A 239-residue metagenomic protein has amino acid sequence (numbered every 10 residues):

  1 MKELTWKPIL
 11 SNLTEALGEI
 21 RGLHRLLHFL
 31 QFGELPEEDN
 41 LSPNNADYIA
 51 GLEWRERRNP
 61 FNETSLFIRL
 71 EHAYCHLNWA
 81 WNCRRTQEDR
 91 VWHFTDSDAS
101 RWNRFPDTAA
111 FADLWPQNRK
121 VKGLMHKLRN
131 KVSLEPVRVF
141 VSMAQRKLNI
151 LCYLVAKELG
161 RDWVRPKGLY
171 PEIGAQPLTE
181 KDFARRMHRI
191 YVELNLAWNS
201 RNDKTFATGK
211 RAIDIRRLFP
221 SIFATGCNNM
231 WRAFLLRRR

Functional and structural regions predicted by a protein language model:
M1-E37, P43-A46, A50, D107-A109 (+1 more regions): Short terminal alpha-helical segments
W6, L13, E56-F67, N130 (+3 more regions): Short, charged/polar micro-motifs that form catalytic or ligand-binding hotspots
T14-R21, T64-N78, S100-N103, D107-A110 (+5 more regions): Generic structural signal for well-ordered, non-transmembrane alpha-helical segments in soluble/cytosolic regions
R21, R25-F32, A50, C75-D89 (+7 more regions): Charged/polar positions within long, soluble alpha-helices
F32-S42, Y48-T64, W163, I173-K181: Short, surface-exposed loop/turn segments at secondary-structure junctions
E38-S42, P60-E71, W92-D96, K181-H188 (+2 more regions): Short, charged, amphipathic alpha-helical segments
I49, I150, V164, I173 (+3 more regions): Short hydrophobic transmembrane-like helices used for membrane targeting/insertion
R85-G123, A184, R201-R239: Amphipathic alpha-helical binding modules
